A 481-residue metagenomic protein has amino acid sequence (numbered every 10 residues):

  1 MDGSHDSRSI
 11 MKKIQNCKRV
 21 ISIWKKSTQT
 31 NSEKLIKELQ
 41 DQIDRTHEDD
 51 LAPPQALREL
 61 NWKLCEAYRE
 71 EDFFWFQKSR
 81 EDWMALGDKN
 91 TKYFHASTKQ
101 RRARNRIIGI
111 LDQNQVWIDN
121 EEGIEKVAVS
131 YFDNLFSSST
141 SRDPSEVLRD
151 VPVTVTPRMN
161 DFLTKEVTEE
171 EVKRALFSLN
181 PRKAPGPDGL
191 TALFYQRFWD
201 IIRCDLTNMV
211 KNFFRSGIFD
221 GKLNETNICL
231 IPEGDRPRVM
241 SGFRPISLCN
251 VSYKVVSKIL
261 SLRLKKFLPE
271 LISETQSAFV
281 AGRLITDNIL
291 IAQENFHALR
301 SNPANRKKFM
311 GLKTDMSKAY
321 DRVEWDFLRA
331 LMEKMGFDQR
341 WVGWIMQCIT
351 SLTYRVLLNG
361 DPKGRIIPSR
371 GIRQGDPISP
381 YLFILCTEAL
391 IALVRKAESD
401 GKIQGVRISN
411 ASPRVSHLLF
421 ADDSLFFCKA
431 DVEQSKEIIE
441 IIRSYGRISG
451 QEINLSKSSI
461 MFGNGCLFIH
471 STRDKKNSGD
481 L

Functional and structural regions predicted by a protein language model:
M1-D119, D133, K165, E171: Arg/Lys-enriched, amphipathic patches
K18, K25, S241-I272, L290-I291 (+2 more regions): Conserved pre-motif C helix in the palm subdomain of viral-like polymerases
Q40, L57, N61, K165-S178 (+7 more regions): Inter-domain linker/hinge segments that demarcate the starts of reverse transcriptase and RNase H-type modules
E48, S79-S241, S247, V255: Surface-exposed loop/turn segments and immediately adjacent short secondary-structure elements within folded domains
F76, G109-L111, R182-L190, R238-L248 (+1 more regions): Conserved catalytic palm subdomain of right-hand nucleotidyl-transferase polymerases, strongest for RNA-directed enzymes
M316-A421, C428-K436, F462: Conserved polymerase palm-domain catalytic core
I408, S456-L481: Short, conserved micro-motifs composed of acidic
